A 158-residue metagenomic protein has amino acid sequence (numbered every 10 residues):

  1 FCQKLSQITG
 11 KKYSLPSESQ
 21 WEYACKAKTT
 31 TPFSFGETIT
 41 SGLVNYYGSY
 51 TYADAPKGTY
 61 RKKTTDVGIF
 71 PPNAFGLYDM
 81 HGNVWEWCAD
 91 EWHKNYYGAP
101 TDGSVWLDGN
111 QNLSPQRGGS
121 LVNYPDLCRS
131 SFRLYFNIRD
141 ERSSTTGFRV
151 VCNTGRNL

Functional and structural regions predicted by a protein language model:
F1-F136, E141-S144, N157: Functional-site microenvironments in short loops/helix caps that host divalent-cation chemistry
V150-N157: Short beta-strand-to-coil "C-cap" segments at the C-terminal boundary of structured domains/repeats, marking
